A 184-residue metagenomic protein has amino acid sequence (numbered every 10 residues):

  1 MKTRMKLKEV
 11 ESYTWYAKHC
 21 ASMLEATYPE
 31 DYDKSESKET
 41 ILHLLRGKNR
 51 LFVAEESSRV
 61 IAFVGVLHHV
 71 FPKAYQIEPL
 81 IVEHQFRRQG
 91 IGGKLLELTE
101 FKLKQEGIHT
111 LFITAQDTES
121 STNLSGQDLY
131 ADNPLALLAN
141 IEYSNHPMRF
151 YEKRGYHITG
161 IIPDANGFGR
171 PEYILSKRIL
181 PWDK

Functional and structural regions predicted by a protein language model:
M1-E36, E55, V60: Short amphipathic alpha-helix that is part of the acyltransferase structural core
K2-R4, Y13, F52, N133-K184: C-terminal "cap" of GNAT-fold acetyltransferases
T27-V53, G65: Active-site rim helix/loop that mediates acceptor-substrate recognition in acyltransferases
R46-G47, S57-R59, H69-P72, L180: Short strand-connecting beta-turns/loops that link adjacent beta-strands
V53, R59-H68, Q76, I81: Conserved beta-strand in the GNAT
L80-R87, A115-E119: A short, internal acetyl-CoA/4′-phosphopantetheine-binding micro-motif in the GNAT/acyltransferase core
V82, R88-F101: Conserved acetyl-CoA-binding loop-helix of GNAT-fold acetyltransferases
L103-Y143: Conserved GNAT acetyl-CoA-binding A-motif
